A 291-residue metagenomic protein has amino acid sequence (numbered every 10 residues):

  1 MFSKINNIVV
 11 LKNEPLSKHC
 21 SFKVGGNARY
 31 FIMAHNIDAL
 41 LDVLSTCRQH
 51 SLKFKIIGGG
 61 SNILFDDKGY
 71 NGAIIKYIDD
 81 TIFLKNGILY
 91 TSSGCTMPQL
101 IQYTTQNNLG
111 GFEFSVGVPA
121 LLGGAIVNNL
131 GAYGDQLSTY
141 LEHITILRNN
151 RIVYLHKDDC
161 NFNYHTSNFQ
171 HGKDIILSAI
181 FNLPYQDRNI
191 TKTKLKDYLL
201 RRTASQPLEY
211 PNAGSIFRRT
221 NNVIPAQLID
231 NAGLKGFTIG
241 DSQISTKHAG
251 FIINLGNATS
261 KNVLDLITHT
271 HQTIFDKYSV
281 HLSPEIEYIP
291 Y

Functional and structural regions predicted by a protein language model:
M1-L122, L130: Anion-binding (especially nucleotide phosphate/pyrophosphate-binding) glycine-rich loop and adjoining beta-alpha core
L11-K12, K18, I63, L147-Y291: Phosphate/pyrophosphate- and phosphate-bearing ligand-binding catalytic cores of soluble enzymes
H50, I57-G59, Y140, Y210-P211 (+1 more regions): Short, basic and Ser/Thr-rich N-terminal targeting/leader segments
I74, E113, T145, I286-E287: Residues embedded in well-ordered beta-strands within globular domains across many folds
T81-F83, E142-I146: Short polybasic amphipathic segments
L84-N86, I126, D174-S178: Acidic/polar active-site rim loop that often engages polyanionic ligands
V116, G123, V127-N128, Y133-L137 (+2 more regions): Core subunits and conserved enzymes of cellular information-processing and envelope-translocation systems across
